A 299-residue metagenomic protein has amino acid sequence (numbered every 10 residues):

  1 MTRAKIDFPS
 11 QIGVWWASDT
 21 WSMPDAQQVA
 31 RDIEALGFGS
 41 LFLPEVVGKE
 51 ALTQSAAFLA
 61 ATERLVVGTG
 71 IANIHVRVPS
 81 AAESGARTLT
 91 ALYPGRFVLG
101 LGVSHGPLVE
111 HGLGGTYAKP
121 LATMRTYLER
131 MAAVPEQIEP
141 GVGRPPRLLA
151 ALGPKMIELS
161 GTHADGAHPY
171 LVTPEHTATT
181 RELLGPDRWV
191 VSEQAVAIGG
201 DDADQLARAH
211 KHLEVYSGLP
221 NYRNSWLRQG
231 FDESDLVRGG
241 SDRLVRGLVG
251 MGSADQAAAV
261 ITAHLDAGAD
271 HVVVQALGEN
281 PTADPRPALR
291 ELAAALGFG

Functional and structural regions predicted by a protein language model:
M1-G299: Active-site-adjacent structural elements that line small-molecule/cofactor binding pockets in enzymes
